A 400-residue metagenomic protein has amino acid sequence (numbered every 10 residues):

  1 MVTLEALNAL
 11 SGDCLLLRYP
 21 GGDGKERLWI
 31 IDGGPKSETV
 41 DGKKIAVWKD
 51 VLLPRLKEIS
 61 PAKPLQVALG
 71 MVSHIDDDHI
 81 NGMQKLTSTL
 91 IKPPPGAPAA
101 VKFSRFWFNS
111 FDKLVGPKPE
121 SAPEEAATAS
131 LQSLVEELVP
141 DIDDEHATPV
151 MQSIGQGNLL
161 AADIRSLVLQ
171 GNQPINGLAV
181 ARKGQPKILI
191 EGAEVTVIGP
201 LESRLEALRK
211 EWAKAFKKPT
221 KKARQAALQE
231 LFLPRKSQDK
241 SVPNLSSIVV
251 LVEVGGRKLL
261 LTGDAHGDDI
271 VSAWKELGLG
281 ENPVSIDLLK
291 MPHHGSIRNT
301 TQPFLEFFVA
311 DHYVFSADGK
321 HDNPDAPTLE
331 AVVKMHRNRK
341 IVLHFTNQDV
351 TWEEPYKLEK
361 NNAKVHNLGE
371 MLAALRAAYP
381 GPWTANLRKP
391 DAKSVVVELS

Functional and structural regions predicted by a protein language model:
M1-L65, V242-D268: Conserved beta-strand hairpin/beta-sheet module of binuclear metal-dependent hydrolase folds, prominently
M1-V2, A62, L86-K258, R339-V342 (+1 more regions): Flexible, acidic/histidine-containing loops and adjacent segments that form or flank the divalent-metal
L16-L17, D41, H79-K85, P117-E120 (+4 more regions): A short acidic (Asp/Glu
E26-R27, K44-S104, L279-S296, F307-V314: Active-site metal-binding motif and surrounding structural segment of the metallo-beta-lactamase
L28-D32, A68-V72, R105-N109, T196 (+4 more regions): Structural recognition of the beta-strand scaffold that forms the well-ordered cores of secreted hydrolase catalytic
D32-K36, I75, F111, P200-E202 (+4 more regions): Active-site metal-binding loops of divalent metal-dependent hydrolases
V40, V250-N299, P303-F304: Long, well-ordered mid-to-C-terminal structural blocks that present hydrophobic/aromatic surfaces
L279-W383: Long, structured stretches of catalytic cores involved in phosphate-ester chemistry, encompassing
